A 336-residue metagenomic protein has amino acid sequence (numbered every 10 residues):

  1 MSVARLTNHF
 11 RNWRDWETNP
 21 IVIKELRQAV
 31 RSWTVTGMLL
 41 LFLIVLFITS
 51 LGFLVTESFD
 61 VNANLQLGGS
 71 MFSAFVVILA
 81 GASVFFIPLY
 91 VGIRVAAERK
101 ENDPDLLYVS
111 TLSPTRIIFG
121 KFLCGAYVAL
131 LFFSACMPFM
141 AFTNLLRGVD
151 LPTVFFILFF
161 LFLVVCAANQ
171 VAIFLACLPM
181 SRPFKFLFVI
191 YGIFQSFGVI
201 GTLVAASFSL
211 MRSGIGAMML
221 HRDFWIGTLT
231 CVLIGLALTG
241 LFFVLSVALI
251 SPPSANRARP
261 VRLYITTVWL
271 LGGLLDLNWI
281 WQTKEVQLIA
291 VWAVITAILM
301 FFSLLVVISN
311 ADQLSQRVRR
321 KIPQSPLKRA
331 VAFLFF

Functional and structural regions predicted by a protein language model:
M1-E101, P114, F119-F336: Hydrophobic alpha-helical transmembrane segments of membrane proteins
L106-T115: Short helix-to-coil transition segments within interhelical loops that connect adjacent transmembrane helices
